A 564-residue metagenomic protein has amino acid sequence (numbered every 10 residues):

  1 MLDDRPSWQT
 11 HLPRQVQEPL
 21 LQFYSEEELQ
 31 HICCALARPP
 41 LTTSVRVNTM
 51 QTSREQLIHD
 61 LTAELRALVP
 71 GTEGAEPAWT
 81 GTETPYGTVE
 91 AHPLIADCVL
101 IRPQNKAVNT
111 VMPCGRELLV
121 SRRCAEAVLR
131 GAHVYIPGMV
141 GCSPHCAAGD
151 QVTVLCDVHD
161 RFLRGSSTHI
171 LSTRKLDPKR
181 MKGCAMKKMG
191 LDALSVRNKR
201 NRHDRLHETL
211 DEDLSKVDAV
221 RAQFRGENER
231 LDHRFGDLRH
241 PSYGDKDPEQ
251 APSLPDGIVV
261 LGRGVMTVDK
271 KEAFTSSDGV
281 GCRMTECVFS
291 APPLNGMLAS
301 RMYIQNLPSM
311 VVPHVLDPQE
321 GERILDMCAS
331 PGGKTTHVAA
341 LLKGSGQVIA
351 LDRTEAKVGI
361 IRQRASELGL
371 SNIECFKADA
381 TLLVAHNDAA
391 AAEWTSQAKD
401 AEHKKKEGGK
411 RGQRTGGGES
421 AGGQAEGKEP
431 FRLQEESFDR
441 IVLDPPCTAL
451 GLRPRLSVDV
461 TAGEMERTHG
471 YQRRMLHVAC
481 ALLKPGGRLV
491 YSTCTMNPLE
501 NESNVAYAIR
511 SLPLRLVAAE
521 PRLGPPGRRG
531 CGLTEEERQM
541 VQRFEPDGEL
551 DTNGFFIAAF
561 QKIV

Functional and structural regions predicted by a protein language model:
M1-V564: S-adenosylmethionine
